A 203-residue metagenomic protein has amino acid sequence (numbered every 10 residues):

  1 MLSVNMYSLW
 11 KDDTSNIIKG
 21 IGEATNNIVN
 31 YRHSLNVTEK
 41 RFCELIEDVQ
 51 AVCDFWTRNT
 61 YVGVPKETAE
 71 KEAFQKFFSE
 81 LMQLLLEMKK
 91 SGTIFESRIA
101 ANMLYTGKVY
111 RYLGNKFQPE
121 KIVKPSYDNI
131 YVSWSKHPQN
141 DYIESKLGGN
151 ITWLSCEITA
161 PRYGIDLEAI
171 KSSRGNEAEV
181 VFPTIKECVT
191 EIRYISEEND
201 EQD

Functional and structural regions predicted by a protein language model:
M1-D203: Mono-ADP-ribosyltransferase
